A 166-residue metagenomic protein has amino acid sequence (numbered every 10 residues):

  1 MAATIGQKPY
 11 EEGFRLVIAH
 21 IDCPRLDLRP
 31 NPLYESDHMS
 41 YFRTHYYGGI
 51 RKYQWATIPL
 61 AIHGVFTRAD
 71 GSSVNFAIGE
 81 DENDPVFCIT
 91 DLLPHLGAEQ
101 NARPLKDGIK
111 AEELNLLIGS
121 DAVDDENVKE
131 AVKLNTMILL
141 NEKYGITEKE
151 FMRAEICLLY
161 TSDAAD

Functional and structural regions predicted by a protein language model:
M1-T4, K149: A non-catalytic alpha/beta surface segment that caps or lines the substrate-entry region of metallo-dependent hydrolase
G6-G13: Non-transmembrane, aqueous-exposed alpha-helical and coiled segments at domain scale
G13-A98: A generic, well-ordered mixed alpha/beta core segment in the N-terminal half of proteins
S36, D84, R103-I138, Y144: Glycine-rich, flexible beta-strand/loop modules in the N-terminal catalytic cores of phosphate-handling
T90-D91, G97-E112, A165: Structured, contiguous alpha/beta core segments that scaffold functional sites
L140, C157: Aromatic- and glycine-enriched pocket-lining scaffold segments that form the walls of small-molecule binding clefts
G145-I156: Flexible, glycine/charged-enriched surface loops at secondary-structure junctions
Y160-D166: Conserved small/polar residues in nucleotide/adenosyl-binding loops
